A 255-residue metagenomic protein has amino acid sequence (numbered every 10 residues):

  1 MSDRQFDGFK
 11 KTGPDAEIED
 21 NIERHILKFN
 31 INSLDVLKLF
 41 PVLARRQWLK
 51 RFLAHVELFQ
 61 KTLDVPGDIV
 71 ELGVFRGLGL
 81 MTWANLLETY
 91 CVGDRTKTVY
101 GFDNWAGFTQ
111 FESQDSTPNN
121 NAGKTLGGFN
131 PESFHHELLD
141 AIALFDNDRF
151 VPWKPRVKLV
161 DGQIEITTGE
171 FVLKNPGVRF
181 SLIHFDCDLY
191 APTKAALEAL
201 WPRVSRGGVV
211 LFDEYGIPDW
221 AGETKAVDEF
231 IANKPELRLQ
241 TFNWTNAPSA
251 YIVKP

Functional and structural regions predicted by a protein language model:
F6-G13, I18-R46, L63, D68-P255: S-adenosylmethionine/decaboxylated-SAM
A54-D64: Conserved alpha-helix/loop element of class I SAM-dependent methyltransferases that forms part of the SAM/SAH-binding
